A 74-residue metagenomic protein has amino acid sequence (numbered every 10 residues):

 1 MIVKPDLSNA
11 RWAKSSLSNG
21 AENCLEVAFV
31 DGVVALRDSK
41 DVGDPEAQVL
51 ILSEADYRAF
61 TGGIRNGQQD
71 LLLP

Functional and structural regions predicted by a protein language model:
M1, S18-C24, D70-P74: Short, cationic Gly/His-enriched loop motifs
M1-A13: Negatively charged, low-complexity tracts enriched in Asp/Glu with abundant Ser/Thr
L7-N9, V34, D41, I64: Non-transmembrane, interaction-prone segments in cytosolic or luminal domains
S15-A55, A59: A short, structured beta-strand/loop element
L50-P74: C-terminal structural segments of small proteins and small subunits
